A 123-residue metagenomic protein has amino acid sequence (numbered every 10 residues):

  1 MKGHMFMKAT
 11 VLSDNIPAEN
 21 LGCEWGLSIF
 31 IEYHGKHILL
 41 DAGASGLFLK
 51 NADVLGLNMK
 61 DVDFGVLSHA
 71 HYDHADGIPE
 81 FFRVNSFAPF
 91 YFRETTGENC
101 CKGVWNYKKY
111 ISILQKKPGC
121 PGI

Functional and structural regions predicted by a protein language model:
M1-F6: Short, Lys/Arg-enriched N-terminal segments with co-localized hydrophobic residues within the first ~10-30 amino acids
M7-V54: Conserved beta-strand hairpin/beta-sheet module of binuclear metal-dependent hydrolase folds, prominently
N20, Y72, N99-G103: Short, charged, surface-exposed secondary-structure boundary motifs
E24-G26, V54-L55, E80-F82, W105-Y107: Short, glycine/charged-enriched secondary-structure capping and boundary segments
G26, L47, G77, I113-Q115: Short Gly/charged-rich anion-binding patches and loops
L47-T96: Active-site metal-binding motif and surrounding structural segment of the metallo-beta-lactamase
T96-I123: Metallo-beta-lactamase
